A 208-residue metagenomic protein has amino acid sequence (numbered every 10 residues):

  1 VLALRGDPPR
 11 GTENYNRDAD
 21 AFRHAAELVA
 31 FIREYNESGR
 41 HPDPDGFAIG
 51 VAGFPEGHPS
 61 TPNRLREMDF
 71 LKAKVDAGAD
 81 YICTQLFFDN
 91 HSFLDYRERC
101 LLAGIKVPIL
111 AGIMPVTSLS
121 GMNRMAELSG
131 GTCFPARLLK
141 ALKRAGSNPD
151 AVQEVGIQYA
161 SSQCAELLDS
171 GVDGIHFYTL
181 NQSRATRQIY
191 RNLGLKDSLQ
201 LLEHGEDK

Functional and structural regions predicted by a protein language model:
V1-A30: Flexible, glycine-rich active-site loops centered on histidine and acidic residues that chelate a metal or position
L4-P9, A52-H58, F87-D89, G112-V116 (+2 more regions): Active-site beta-loop-alpha junctions enriched in small/polar residues
D20-P44, V51-S60, E67, L102-I157 (+2 more regions): Active-site pocket-lining/capping segments in soluble small-molecule metabolic enzymes
S60-A77: Active-site glycine-rich loop that binds ribose-phosphate moieties when present
K74, G78, A111, I175: Conserved, mostly hydrophobic/aromatic
Y81-F87, G174-F177: Short catalytic-loop micro-motif centered on adjacent basic/acidic residues
S170, F177-G205: C-terminal/domain-terminus segments
